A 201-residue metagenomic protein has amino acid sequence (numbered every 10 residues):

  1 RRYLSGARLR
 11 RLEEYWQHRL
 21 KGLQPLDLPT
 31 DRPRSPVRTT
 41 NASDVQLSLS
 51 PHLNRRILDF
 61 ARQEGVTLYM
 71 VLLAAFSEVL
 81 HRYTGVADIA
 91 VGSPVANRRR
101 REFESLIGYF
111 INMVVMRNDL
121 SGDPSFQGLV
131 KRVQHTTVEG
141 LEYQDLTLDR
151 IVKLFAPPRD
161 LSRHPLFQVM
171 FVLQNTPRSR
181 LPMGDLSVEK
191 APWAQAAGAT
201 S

Functional and structural regions predicted by a protein language model:
R1-G6, E13-K21, T30-S35, N41-S201: Adenylate-forming
L26-L28: Primarily mature extracellular domains of secreted and cell-surface proteins, especially surface-exposed modules
